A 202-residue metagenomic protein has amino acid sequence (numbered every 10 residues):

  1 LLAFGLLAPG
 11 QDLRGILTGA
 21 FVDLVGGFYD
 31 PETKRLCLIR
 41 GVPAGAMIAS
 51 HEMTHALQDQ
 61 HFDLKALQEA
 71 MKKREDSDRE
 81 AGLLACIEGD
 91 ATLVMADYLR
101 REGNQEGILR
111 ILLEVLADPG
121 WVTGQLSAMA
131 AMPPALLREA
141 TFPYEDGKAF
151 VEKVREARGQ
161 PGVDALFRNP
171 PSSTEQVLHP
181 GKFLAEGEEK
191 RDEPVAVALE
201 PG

Functional and structural regions predicted by a protein language model:
L1-P43: Auxiliary, metal-adjacent structural segments of Zn-dependent hydrolase domains
L24-R35, Q60-E69, D118-A128: Active-site-adjacent bridging/hinge elements
F28, I39, A56-Q60, V94-R101 (+2 more regions): Structured segments of extracytoplasmic/periplasmic soluble domains in secreted or envelope-associated proteins
K34-S50, R79-L83: Short pre-active-site segment immediately N-terminal to the catalytic Zn-binding motif
A46, S50, L83, I87 (+3 more regions): Hydrophobic (often cysteine-bearing) scaffold residues that line and stabilize catalytic clefts of nucleotide/cofactor
M47-L64, A91-T92, V151: Active-site recognition of the HExxH zinc-binding catalytic motif
Q60-D118: Post-HExxH zinc-binding segment in Zn-dependent metallohydrolases
W121-G202: Pan-zinc metallopeptidase signature
